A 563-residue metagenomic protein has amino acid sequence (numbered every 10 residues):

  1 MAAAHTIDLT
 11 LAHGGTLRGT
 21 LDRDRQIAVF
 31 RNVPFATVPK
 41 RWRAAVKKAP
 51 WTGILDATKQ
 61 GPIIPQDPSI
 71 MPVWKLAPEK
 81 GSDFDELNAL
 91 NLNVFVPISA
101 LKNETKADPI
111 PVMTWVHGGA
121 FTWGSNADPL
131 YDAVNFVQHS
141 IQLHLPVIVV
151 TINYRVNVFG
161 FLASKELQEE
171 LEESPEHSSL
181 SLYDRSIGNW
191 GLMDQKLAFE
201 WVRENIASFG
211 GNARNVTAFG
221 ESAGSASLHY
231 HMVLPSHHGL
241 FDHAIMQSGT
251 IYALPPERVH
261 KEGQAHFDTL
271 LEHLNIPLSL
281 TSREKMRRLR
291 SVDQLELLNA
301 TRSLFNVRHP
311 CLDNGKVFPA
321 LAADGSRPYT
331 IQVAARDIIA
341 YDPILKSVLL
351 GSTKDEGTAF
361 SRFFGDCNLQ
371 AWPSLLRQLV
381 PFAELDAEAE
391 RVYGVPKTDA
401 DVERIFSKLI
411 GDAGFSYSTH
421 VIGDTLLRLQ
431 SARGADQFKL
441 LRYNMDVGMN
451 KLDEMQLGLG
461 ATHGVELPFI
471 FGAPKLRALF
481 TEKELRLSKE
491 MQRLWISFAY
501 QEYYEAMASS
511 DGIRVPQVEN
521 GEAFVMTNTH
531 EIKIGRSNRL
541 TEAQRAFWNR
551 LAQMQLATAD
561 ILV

Functional and structural regions predicted by a protein language model:
A2-N189, A213, T481-L487, E502-Y504 (+1 more regions): Non-catalytic accessory segments of hydrolases
A77-G81, D184-N189, Y252-R258, N275 (+3 more regions): Active-site rim elements
N103-K106, W123-P129, G160-K165, H229-H231 (+3 more regions): Short, solvent-exposed loop/turn and secondary-structure capping segments
Y154, F161, G249, M445 (+1 more regions): Active-site loop/turn elements of alpha/beta-hydrolase fold enzymes, especially the short glycine-/histidine-rich
L197, E204, S208, V233 (+6 more regions): Substrate-access "cap/lid" subdomains that shape and gate the entrance to catalytic or ligand-binding pockets
F209-E221: Alpha/beta-hydrolase fold nucleophile elbow
G220-Y230: Glycine-rich nucleophile elbow surrounding the catalytic serine of serine-hydrolase chemistry
S416-H420, D424-V563: Mobile gating loops/cap/lid regions near enzyme active sites that modulate substrate access
